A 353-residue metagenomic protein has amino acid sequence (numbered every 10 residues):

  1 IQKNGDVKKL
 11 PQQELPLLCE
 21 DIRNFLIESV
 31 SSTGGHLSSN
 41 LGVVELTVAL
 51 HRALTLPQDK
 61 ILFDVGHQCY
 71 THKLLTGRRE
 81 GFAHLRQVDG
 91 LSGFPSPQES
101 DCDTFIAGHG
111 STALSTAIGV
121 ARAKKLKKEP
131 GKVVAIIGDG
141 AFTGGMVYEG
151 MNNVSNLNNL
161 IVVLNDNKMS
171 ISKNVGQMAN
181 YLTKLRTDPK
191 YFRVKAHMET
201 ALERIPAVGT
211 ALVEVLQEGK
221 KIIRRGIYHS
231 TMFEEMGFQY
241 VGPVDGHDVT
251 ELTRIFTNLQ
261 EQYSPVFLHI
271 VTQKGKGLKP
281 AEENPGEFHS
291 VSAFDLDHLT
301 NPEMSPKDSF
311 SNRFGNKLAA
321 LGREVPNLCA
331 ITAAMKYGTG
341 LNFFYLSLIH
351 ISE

Functional and structural regions predicted by a protein language model:
I1-L74, E234, F238-Y240, D245-V249 (+2 more regions): N-terminal amphipathic, basic-rich helices that act as targeting or association modules
E20-S31, P95-S100, G315-A320, Y345-L346: Short, hydrophobic/aliphatic alpha-helical segments
H36-L157, F310, A320-K336, G340-F344: Cofactor-binding active-site loop characterized by glycine-rich and histidine/acidic residues
D64, I136-I137, I161-N165, H269-K274: Short beta-strand segments
G144-N165, Y181-R186, A281: A short alpha/beta connector and helix-capping loop motif
K168-F314: Long, well-ordered, tryptophan-enriched scaffold segments
F256, E282, T339-S347: Short glycine/threonine-rich loop-to-helix capping motif typified by GTGT followed within a few residues by an Asp-Pro
S347-E353: Residue-level detector of conserved catalytic or cofactor/ligand-binding positions in enzyme active sites
